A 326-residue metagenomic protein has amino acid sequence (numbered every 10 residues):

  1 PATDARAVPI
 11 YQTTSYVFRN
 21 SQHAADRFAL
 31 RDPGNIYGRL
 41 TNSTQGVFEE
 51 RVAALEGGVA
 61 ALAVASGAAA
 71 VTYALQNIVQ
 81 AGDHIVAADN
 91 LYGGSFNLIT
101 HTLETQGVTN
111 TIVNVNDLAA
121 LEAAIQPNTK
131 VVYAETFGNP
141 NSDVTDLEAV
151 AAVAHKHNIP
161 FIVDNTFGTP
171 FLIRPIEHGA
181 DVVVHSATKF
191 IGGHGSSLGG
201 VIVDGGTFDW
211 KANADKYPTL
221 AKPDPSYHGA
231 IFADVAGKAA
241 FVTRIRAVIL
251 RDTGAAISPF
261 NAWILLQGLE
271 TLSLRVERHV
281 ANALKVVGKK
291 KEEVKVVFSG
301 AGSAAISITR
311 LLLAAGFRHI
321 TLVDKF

Functional and structural regions predicted by a protein language model:
P1-Y11, I202: Short conserved active-site loop signatures built around small residues
R6-I10, P33, A60, N261: A generic secondary-structure signal marking the coil-to-beta-strand transition
P9-S15, V248: Conserved oxyanion/phosphate-binding beta-strand-loop segments in alpha/beta enzyme cores
S15, N20-T72, G94-T102: Conserved N-terminal alpha-helix of the aminotransferase class I/II PLP-enzyme fold
E50, I173, R310: Active-site phosphate/pyrophosphate- and oxyanion-stabilizing loops and adjacent acidic/basic residues in soluble
A61-V286: Conserved PLP-enzyme active-site core in the AAT-like
L284-F326: Glycine-rich phosphate/diphosphate-binding loop of Rossmann-like nucleotide-binding domains
